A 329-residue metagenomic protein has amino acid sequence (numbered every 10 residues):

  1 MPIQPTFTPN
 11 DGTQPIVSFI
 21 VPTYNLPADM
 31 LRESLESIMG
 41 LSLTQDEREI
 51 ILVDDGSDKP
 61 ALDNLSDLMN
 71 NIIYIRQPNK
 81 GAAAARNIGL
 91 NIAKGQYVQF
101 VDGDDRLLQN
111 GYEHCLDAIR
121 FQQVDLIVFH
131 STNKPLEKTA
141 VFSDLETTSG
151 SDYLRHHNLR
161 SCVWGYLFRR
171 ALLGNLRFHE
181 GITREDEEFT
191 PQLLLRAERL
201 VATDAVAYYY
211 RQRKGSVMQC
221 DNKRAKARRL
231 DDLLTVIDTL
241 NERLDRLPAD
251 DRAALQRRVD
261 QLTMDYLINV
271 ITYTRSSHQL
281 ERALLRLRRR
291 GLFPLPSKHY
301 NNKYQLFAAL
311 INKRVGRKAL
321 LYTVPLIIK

Functional and structural regions predicted by a protein language model:
M1-P5, T272-K329: Membrane-interface aromatic/basic loop that binds lipid-linked glycans or pyrophosphate carriers, typified by
P2-P5, L26-G40: Short, well-formed alpha-helical segments that are part of the catalytic scaffolds of diverse glycosyltransferases
I16-S18, S37, E49, E188: Cell-envelope/extracellular polymer assembly enzymes that use nucleotide-activated donors
N25, D58, I75-A82, N87 (+2 more regions): Short, acidic/glycine-rich phosphate-metal binding loop used to engage nucleotide
R32-R76: Acidic donor-binding segment of Leloir-type glycosyltransferases
A82-A83, D102-A202, Y210-A227: Donor-binding/catalytic cores of nucleotide-activated saccharide and glycerol-phosphate transferases/polymerases
V98: Short aromatic/hydrophobic "clamp" motif used to bind/position activated sugar donors
A207-K214, C220-D250, N269, Y273-L292: Catalytic core of nucleotide-sugar-dependent glycosyltransferases
